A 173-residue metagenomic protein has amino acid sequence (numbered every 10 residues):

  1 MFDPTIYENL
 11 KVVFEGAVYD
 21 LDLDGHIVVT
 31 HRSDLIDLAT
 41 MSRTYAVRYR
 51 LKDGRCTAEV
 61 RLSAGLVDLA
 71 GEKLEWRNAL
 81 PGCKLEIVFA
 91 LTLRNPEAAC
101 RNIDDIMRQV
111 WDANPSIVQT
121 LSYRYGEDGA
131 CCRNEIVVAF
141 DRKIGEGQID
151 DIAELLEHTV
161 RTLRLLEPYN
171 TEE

Functional and structural regions predicted by a protein language model:
M1-D24: Short, extreme N-terminal leader segments that mark the start of a protein/domain
M1-T5, L93, R142-G145: Short, charged/polar micro-motifs that form catalytic or ligand-binding hotspots
F2, I6-L10, A99-I103, D151 (+1 more regions): Short amphipathic alpha-helical segments
G16, D20-E75: N-terminal interaction modules that seed assembly of large macromolecular complexes
L23, I27, P96-C100, P168 (+1 more regions): Short, solvent-exposed secondary-structure capping/transition elements
S42-A46, T57-E59, G82-V88, E135-V137: Broad gene-expression machinery/nucleic-acid interaction feature
L66-A130: Short, internal acidic amphipathic alpha-helical interface segments that mediate docking to partner proteins
D104-E173: Glycine-rich, aromatic-bearing surface loops/beta-hairpins
